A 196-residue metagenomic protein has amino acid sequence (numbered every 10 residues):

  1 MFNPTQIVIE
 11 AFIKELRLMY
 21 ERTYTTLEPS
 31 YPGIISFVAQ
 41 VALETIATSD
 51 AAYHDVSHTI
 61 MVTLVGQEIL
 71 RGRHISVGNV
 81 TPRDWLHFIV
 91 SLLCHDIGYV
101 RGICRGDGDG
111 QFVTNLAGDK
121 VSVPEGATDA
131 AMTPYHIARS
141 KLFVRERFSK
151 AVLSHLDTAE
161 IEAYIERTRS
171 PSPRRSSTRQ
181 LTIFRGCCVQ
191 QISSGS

Functional and structural regions predicted by a protein language model:
M1-F37, V41-A51: Non-catalytic interface/linker regions that flank or bridge core catalytic/transmembrane domains
P4, V123-P124, S172-S177: Extended charged low-complexity segments that act as oligomerization/scaffolding linkers
F37-L64, S122-A130: Active-site flanking loop/helix segments enriched in acidic
T48-H87: Alpha-helical phosphate/pyrophosphate-handling elements in metalloenzyme active cores
W85-I97: Short alpha-helix carrying the canonical HExxH Zn2+-binding catalytic motif
I89, Y135-S196: Histidine/acidic-rich helix-loop-helix segments that form or flank divalent-metal centers in metalloenzyme catalytic
D96-D109: Catalytic Zn2+-binding segment of zinc metalloproteases
Q111-A138: Divalent-cation-assisted or electrostatically stabilized phosphate/pyrophosphate-binding catalytic cores
